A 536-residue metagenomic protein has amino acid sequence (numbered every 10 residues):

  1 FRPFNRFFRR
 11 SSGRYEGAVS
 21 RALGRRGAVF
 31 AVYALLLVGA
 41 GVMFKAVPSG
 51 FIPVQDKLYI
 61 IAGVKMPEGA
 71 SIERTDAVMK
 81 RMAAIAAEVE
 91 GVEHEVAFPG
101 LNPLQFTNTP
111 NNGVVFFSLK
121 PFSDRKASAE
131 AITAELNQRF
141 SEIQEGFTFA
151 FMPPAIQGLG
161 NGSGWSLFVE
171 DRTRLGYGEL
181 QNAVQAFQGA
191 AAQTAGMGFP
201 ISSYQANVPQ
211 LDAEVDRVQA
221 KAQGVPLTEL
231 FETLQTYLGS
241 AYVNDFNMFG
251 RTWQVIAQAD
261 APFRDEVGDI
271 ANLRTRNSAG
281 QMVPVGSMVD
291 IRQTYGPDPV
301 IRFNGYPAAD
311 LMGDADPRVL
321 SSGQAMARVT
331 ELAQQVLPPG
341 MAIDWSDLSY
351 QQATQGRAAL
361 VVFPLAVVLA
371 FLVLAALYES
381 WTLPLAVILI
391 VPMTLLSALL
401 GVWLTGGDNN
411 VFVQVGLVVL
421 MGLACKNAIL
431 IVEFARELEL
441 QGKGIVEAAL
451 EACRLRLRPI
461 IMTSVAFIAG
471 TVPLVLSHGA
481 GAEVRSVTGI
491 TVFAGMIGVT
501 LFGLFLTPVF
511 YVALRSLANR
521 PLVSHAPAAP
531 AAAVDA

Functional and structural regions predicted by a protein language model:
F1-I52, R454, A533-A536: Signature of alpha-helical transmembrane segments and their immediate interfacial
P3, A18, G50, V54 (+6 more regions): Membrane-spanning helices that line or support transport/gating and their immediate boundary helices in channels
A34-A70, D124, A150, N161-S163 (+2 more regions): Transmembrane helices with small-residue packing motifs
L37, E73-N161, T173, Q181 (+4 more regions): Solvent-exposed, membrane-proximal periplasmic/extracellular interface segments of envelope transport and secretion
F51-Y59, F106-N112, A150-E170, I201-V208 (+1 more regions): Flexible hinge/switch segments at interdomain interfaces of large molecular machines
F147, G178-Q181, Q185-A366, A375-Y378 (+1 more regions): Extracytoplasmic/periplasmic membrane-proximal domains and adjacent transmembrane bundles of envelope biogenesis
L369-R456, I461-A480, A494-G498, F502-F505: Hydrophobic transmembrane alpha-helices and their membrane-interface caps in long multi-pass transport proteins
G479-A533: Hydrophobic alpha-helical transmembrane segments of membrane transport and translocation systems, primarily multi-pass
